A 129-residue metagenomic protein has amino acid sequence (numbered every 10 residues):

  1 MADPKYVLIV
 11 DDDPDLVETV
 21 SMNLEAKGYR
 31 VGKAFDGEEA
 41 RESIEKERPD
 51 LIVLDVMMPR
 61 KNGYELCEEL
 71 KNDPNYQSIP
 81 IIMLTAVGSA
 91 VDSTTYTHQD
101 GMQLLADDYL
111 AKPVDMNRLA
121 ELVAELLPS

Functional and structural regions predicted by a protein language model:
M1-Y6, D115-S129: Non-catalytic signal-transmission and effector/linker regions of two-component phosphorelay proteins
E18-A26: Charged docking surfaces used in two-component/phosphorelay signaling
G28-F35, S43: Short hydrophobic/Thr-rich beta-strand motif most characteristic of the beta2 strand and flanking loop of CheY-like
F35-E39, N62-E68: Acidic catalytic/metal-coordinating carboxylates
E47-V53: Active-site beta3 strand of CheY-like receiver
D55, T85: Active-site residues of response regulator receiver
M58: Receiver (REC) domain active-site loop signature in two-component systems and cognate sites in sensor histidine kinases
E65, G88-L110, N117, E121: Alpha4 helix (beta4-alpha4-beta5 surface) of REC/receiver domains from two-component response regulators
